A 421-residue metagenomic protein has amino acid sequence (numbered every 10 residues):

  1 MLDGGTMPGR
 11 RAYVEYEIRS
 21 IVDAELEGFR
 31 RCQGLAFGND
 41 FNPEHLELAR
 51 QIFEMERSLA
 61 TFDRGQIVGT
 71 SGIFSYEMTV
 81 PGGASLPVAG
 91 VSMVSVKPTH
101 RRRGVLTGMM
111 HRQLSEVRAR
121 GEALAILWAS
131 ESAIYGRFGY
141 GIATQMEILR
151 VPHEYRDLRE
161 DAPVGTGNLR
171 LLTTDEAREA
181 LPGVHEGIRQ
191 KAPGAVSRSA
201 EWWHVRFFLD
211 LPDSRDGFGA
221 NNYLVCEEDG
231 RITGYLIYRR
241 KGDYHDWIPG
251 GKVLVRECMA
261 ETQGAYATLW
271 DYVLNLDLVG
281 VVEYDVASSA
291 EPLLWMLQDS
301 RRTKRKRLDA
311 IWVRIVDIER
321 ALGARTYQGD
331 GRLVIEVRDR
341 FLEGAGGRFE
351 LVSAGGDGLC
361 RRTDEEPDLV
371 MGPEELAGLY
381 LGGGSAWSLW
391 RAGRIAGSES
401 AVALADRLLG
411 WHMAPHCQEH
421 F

Functional and structural regions predicted by a protein language model:
M1-E27, N39, D63, P81 (+1 more regions): Intrinsically disordered, low-complexity, positively biased terminal segments
A36, D40-E44, L48-R50, E56-L59 (+3 more regions): N-terminal, Lys/Arg-enriched amphipathic/low-complexity engagement segments that precede the first folded domain
A60, Q66-S75, G90, S95 (+2 more regions): Conserved beta-strand in the GNAT
M93-V96, R102-S115, T262-V273: Conserved acetyl-CoA-binding loop-helix of GNAT-fold acetyltransferases
R118-A123, W128-L149, T268, S289-T303: Conserved active-site alpha-helix within GNAT-family acetyltransferase domains
I148-D161: Glycine-/small-residue-rich beta-strand-loop submotif within the FAD-binding core of flavoenzymes
